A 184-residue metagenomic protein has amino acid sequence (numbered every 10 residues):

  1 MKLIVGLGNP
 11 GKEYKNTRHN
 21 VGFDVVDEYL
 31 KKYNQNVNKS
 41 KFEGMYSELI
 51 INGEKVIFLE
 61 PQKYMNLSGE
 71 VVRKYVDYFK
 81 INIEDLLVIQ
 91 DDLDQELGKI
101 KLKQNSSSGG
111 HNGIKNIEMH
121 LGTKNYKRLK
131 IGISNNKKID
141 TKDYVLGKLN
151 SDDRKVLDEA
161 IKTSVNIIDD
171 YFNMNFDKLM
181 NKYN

Functional and structural regions predicted by a protein language model:
K2-Q104, K115, M119-L129, K137-D140 (+2 more regions): Nucleotide and nucleotide-moiety/phosphate-recognizing core
S106-S108: Short, glycine-rich nucleotide/cofactor-binding loops
G110-G113: Hydrophobic alpha-helical segments within soluble ligand-binding/sensing domains
